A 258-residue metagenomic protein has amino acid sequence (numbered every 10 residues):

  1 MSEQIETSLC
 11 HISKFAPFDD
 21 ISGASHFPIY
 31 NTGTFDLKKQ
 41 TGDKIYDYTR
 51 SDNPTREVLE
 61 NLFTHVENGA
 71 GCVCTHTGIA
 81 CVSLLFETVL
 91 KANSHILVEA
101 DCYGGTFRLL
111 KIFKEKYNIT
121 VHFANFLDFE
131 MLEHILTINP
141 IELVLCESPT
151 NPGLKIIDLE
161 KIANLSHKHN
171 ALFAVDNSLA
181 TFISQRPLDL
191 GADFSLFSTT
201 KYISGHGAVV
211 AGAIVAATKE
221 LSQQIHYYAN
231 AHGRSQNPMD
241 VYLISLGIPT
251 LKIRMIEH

Functional and structural regions predicted by a protein language model:
M1-N53, L59-L62: N-terminal "arm"/small-domain region of PLP-dependent enzymes with the aminotransferase-like
S2-I5, V66, F86, A100: Intrinsic disorder/low-complexity signal
P17-F18, C72-E257: Conserved PLP-enzyme active-site core in the AAT-like
A24-S25, E57, N68, N237: Short, basic and Ser/Thr-rich N-terminal targeting/leader segments
T34-L84, T88, G105-I112: Conserved N-terminal alpha-helix of the aminotransferase class I/II PLP-enzyme fold
